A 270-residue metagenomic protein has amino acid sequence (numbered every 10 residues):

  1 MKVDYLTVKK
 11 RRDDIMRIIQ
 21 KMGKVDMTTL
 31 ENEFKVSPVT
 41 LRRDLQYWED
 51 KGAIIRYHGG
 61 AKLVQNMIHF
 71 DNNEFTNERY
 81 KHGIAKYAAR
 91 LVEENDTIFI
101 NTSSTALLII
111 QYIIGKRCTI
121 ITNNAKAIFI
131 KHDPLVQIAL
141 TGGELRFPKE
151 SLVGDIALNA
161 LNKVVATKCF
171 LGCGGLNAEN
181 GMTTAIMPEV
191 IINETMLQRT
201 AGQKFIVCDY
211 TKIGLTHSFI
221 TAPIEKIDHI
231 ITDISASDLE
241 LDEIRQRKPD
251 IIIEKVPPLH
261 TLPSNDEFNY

Functional and structural regions predicted by a protein language model:
K2-T28, E33, P38-S104, I110-T119 (+1 more regions): HTH-adjacent hinge/linker in prokaryotic transcriptional regulators
V3, T7, R17, M27-T28 (+1 more regions): Conserved phosphate- and dinucleotide-binding cores of soluble alpha/beta proteins, encompassing both enzyme active
Y57-H58, T122, L140, I253: A generic structural-conservation signal
